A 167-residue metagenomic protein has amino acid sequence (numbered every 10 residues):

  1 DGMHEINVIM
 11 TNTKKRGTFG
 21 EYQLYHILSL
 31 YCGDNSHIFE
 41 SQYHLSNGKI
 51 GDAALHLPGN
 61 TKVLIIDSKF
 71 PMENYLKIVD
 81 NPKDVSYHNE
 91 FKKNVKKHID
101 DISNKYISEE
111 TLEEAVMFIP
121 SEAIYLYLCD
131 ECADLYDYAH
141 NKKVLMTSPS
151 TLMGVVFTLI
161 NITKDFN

Functional and structural regions predicted by a protein language model:
G2-N167: Amphipathic, heptad-repeat alpha-helical coiled-coil/stalk segments that mediate oligomerization, tethering
